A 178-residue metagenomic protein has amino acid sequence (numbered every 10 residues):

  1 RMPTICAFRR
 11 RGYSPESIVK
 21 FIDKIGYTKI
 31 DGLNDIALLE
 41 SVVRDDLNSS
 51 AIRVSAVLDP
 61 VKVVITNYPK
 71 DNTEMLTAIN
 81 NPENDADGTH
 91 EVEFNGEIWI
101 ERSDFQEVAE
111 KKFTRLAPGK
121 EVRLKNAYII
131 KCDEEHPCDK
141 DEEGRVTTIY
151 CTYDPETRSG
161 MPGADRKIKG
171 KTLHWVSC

Functional and structural regions predicted by a protein language model:
R1-C178: Polyanion-binding catalytic cores of nucleic-acid enzymes and NTP/SAM-utilizing transferases
